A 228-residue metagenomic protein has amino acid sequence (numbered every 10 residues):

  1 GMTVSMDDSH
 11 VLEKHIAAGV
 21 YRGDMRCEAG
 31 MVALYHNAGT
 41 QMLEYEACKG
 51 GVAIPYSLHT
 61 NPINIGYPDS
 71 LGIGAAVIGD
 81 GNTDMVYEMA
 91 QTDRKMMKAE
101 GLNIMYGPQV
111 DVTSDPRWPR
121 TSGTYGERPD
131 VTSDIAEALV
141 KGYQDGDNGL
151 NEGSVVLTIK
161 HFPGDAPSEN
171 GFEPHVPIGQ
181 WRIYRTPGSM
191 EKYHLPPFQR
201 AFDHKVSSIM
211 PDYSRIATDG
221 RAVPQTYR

Functional and structural regions predicted by a protein language model:
G1-R228: Glycoside hydrolase catalytic-domain context in secreted enzymes
